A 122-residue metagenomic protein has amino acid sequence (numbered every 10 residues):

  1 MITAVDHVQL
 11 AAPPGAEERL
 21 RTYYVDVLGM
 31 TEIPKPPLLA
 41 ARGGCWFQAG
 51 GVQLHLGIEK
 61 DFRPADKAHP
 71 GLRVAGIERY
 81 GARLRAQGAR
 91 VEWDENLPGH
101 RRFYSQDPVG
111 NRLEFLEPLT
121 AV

Functional and structural regions predicted by a protein language model:
M1-R21, A68-P70: N-terminal beta-strand motif that seeds the catalytic metal site of vicinal oxygen chelate
M1-T3, Q87-V122: Vicinal oxygen chelate
T3-A4, F62-K67, L97: Short glycine-enriched loop/turn motifs at secondary-structure junctions
L20-V25, L84, G110: Conserved active-site tyrosine of GNAT-family acetyltransferases
G29-P36, A89-E95: Short secondary-structure junctions
T31-A65, R112-L119: Conserved short beta-strand elements that form part of the metal-binding/catalytic scaffold of enzyme active sites
G43-C45, A68, G99-F103: Short beta-strand micro-motifs in enzyme catalytic cores
D66-L84: Mid-chain, well-packed structural core segment of small domains
